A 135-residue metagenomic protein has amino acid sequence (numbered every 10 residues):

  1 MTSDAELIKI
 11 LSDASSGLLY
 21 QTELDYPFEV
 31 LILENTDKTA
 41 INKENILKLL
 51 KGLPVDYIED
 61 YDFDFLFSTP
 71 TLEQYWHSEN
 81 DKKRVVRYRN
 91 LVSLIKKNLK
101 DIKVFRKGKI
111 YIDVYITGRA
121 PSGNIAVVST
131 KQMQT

Functional and structural regions predicted by a protein language model:
M1-R84, R89-V92: N-terminal "domain-start" segment
L94-T135: Amphipathic alpha-helical binding modules
